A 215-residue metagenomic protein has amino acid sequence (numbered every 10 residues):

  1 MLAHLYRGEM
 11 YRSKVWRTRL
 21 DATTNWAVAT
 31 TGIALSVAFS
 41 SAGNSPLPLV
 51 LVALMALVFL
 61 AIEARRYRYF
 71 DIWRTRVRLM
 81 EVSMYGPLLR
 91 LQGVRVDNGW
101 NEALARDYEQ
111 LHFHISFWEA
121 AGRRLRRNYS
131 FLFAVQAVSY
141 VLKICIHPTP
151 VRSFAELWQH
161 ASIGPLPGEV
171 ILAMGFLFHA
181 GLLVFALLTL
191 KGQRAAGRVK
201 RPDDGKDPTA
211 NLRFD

Functional and structural regions predicted by a protein language model:
M1-A42, A180-V184: Cytosolic-side membrane-entry/anchor segment at the start of a transmembrane helix
Y11-D21, G99-V138: Loop-to-transmembrane boundary segments
S13-W16, S40, N44-L47, R66 (+3 more regions): Membrane-interfacial loop-to-transmembrane-helix junctions in polytopic alpha-helical membrane proteins
T30-P48, V135-Q159: Juxtamembrane "helix exit" motif at the C-terminal ends of alpha-helical transmembrane segments in multi-pass membrane
G32-L35, A56-F59, F133-Y140, H179-L183: Helical transmembrane-bundle signal
P48-A56: Hydrophobic core segments of alpha-helical transmembrane domains in multi-pass membrane proteins
A56-A105, A186-R201: Inner-leaflet juxtamembrane helices
Y140-D215: Alpha-helical transmembrane anchor segments
